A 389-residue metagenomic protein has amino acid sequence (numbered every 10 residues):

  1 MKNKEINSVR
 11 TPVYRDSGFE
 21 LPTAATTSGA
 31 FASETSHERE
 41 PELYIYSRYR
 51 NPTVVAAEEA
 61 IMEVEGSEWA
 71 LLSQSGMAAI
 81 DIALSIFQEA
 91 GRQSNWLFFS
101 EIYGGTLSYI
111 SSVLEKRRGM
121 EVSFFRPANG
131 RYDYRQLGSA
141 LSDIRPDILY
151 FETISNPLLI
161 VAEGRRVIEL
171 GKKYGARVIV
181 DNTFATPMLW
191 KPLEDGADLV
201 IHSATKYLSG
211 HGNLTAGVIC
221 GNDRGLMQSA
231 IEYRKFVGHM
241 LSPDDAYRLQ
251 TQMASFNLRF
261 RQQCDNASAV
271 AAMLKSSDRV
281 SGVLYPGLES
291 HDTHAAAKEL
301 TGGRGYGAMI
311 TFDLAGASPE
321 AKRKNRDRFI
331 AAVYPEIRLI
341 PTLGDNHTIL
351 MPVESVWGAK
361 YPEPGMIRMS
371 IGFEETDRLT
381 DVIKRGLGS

Functional and structural regions predicted by a protein language model:
M1-D16: Short conserved active-site loop signatures built around small residues
N3, G18, T23-I86, G105-V113: Conserved N-terminal alpha-helix of the aminotransferase class I/II PLP-enzyme fold
Y14, W69-R279, L284: Conserved PLP-enzyme active-site core in the AAT-like
P22, T27-G29, E34-P41, Y49-R50 (+4 more regions): Active-site C-terminal subdomain of aminotransferase-like
E68, R117, V122-S123, G138-D147 (+4 more regions): PLP-dependent enzyme catalytic core of the Aspartate aminotransferase-like
E152, F329, M369: Residue-level signature of catalytic and energy-coupling elements of molecular machines, predominantly ATP/GTP-dependent
